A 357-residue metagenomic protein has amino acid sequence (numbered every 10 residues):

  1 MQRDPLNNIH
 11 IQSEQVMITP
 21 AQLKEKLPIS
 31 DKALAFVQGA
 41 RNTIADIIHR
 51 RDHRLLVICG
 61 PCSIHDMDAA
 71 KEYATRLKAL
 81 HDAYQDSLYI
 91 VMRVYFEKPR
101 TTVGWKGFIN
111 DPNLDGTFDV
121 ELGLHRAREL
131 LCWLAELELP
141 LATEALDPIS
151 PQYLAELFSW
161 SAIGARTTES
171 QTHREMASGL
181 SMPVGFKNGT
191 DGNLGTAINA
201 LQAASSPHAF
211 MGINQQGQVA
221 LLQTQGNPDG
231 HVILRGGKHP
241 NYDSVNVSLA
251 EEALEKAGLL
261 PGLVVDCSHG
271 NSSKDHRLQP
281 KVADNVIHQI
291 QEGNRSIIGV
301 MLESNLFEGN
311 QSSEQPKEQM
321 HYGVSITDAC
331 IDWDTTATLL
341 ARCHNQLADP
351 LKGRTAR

Functional and structural regions predicted by a protein language model:
Q2-N8, S87-Y242, N246, H269-G270 (+7 more regions): Active-site-facing alpha/beta catalytic cores
N8-H49: N- or domain-start disorder-to-order transition segments that initiate the globular core
T19-P28, T224-G236, M320-H321: Gly-rich Lys/Arg/Thr-decorated short loops/hinges at beta-loop-alpha junctions or inter-strand turns that position
I48-R50, A79-Q85, L131-E138, Q223-T224 (+1 more regions): Acidic (Asp/Glu)-rich catalytic clusters
L56-A69, D328: Conserved phosphate/anionic-ligand binding catalytic regions in large, soluble enzymes, centered on
G60, V265, D332: Conserved, mostly hydrophobic/aromatic
M67-A79, T102-I109: Glycine-rich loop at the start of a catalytic domain that most often binds anionic cofactors/ligands
N305-L351: Internal helix-turn-beta structural module
